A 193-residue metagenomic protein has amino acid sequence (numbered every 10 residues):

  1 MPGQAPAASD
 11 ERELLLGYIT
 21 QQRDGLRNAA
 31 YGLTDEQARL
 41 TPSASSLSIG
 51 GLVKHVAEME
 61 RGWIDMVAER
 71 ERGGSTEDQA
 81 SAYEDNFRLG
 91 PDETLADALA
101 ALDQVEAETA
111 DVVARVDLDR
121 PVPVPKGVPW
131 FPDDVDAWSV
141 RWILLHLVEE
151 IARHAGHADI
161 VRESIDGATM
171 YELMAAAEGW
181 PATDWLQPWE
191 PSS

Functional and structural regions predicted by a protein language model:
M1-E13, M59-V112, D119-P129, S164-S193: Short, helix-capping/interhelical loops that line the mouth of catalytic, cofactor-, or ligand-binding pockets
A7-Y18, Q22-G25: N-terminal amphipathic alpha-helix initiation
I19-L26, I49-I64, L95, L99-T109 (+1 more regions): Alpha-helical transition-metal enzyme core signature, strongest for iron centers
P42-S46, A137: Short, aromatic/basic-enriched loop-to-helix "N-cap" motif that marks the start of an alpha-helix at regulatory
K126-S139: Carbohydrate-binding/catalytic loop surfaces
W138-L173: A contiguous, mid-protein "functional segment" used to position or interact with cofactors/ions or partner subunits
